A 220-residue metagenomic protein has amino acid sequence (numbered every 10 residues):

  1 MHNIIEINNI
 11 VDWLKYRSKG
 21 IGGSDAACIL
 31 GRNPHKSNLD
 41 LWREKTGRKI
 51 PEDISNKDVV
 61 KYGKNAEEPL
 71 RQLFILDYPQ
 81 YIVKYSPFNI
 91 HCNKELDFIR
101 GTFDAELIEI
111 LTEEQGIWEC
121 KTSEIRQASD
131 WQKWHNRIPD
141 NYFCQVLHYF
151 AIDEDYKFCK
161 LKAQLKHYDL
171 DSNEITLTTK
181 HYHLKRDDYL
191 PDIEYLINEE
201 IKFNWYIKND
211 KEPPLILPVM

Functional and structural regions predicted by a protein language model:
M1-N65, P69: Charged, glycine-rich intrinsically disordered N-terminal tails and low-complexity linkers that flank
A66, D97-R100, I138-Q145: Short, glycine/acidic-rich beta->alpha junctions
P69-D77, H148, I152: Amphipathic alpha-helical segments that form well-ordered structural scaffolds and often line/cohere around active
F74, F103-D130, Y149: Conserved catalytic cores of phosphodiester-cleaving nucleases, focusing on short active-site segments
I75-D97, D104: A short acidic/basic microdomain associated with nuclease active sites
I82-Y85, I117-E119, F158-A163: A structural signal for short, well-ordered beta-strand segments and their strand-loop junctions that often border
F98-R100, E113-I117, T176-H181: Short, mixed charged/polar active-site loops that provide acid/base catalysis or chelate metal/phosphate cofactors
D130-F143, H148-M220: Metal-dependent nuclease catalytic regions and adjoining charged, substrate-binding loops involved in nucleic-acid end
